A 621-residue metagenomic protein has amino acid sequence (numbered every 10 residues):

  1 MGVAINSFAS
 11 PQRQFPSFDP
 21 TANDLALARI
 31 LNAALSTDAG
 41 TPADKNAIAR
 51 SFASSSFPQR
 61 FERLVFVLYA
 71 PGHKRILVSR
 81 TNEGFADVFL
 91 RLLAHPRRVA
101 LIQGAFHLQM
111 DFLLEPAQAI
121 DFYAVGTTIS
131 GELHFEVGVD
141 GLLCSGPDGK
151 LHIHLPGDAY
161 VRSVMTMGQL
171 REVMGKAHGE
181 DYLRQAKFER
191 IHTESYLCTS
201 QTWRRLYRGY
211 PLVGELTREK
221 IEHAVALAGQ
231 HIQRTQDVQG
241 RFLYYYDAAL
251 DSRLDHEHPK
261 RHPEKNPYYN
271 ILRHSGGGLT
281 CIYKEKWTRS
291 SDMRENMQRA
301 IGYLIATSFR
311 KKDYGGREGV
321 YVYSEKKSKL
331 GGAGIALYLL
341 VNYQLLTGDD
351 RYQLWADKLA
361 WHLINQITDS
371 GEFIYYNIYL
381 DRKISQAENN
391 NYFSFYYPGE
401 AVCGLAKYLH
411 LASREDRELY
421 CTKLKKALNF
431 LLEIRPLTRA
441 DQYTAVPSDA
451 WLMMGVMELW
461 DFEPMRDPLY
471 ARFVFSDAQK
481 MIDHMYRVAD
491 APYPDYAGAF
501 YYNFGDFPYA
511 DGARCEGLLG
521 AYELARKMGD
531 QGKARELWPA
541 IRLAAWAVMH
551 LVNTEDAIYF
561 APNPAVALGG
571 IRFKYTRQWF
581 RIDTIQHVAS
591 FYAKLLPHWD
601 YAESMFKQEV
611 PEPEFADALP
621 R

Functional and structural regions predicted by a protein language model:
R13-T199: Basic nucleic-acid-binding interfaces
A26-L27, L216-I232, R289-T307, G348-Q366 (+4 more regions): Extended, well-ordered alpha-helical scaffold segments
Q201-L272, N296-Y303, T307-R317, Q353 (+5 more regions): Low-complexity, Ser/Thr/Pro/Gly-enriched N-terminal "stalk/linker" regions
R208-R218, S275-S291, I335-D350, E400-D416 (+3 more regions): Well-ordered alpha-helical scaffold segments within catalytic/enzyme domains
L243-Y269, Y314-L337, F373-E400, T444-P464 (+2 more regions): Carbohydrate-binding/catalytic loop surfaces
Y269, D483-R621: CBM-like carbohydrate-recognition segments
D357-E433: Solenoidal tandem-repeat scaffolds enriched in leucines and small polar residues
